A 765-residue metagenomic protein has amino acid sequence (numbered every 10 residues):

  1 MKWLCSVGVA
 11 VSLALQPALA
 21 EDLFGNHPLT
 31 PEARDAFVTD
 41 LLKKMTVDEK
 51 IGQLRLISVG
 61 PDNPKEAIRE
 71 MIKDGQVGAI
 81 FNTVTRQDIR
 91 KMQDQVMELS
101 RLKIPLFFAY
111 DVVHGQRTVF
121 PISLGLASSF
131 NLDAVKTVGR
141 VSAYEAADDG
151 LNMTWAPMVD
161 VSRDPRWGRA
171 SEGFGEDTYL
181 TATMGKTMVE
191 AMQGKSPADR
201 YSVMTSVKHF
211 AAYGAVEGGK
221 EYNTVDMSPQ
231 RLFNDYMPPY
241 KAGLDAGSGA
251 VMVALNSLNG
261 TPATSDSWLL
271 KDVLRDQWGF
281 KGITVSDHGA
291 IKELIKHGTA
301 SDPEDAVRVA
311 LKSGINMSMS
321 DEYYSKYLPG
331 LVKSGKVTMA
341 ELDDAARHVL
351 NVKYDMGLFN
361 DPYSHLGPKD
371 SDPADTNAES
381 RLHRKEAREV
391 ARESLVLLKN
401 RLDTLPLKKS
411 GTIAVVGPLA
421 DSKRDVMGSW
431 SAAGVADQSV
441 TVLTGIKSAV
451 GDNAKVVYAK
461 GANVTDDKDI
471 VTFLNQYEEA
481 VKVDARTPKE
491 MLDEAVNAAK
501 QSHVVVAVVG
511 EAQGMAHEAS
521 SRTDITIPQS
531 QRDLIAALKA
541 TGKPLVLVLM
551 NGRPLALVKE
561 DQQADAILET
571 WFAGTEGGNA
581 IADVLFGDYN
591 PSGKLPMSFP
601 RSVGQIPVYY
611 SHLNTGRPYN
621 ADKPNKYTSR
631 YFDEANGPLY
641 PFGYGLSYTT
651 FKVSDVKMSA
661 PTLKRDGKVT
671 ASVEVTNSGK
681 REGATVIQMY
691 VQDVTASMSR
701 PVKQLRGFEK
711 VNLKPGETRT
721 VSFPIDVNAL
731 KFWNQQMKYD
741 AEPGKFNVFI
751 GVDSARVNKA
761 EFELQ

Functional and structural regions predicted by a protein language model:
M1-L19: Gram-negative bacterial Sec-dependent N-terminal signal peptides
W3, A755-N758: Short glycine/proline-enriched turn or capping motifs at secondary-structure junctions
A20-N734, D740-S754, E761-E763: Glycoside hydrolase catalytic-domain context in secreted enzymes
